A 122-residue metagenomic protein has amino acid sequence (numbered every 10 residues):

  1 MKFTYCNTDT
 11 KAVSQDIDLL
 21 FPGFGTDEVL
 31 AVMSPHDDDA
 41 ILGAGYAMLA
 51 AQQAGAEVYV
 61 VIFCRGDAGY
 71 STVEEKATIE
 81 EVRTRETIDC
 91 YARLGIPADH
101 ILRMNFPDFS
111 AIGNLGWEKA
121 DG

Functional and structural regions predicted by a protein language model:
M1-G122: Active-site beta-strand->loop->alpha-helix modules in alpha/beta enzyme cores, enriched in Gly/His/Asp(Glu)
